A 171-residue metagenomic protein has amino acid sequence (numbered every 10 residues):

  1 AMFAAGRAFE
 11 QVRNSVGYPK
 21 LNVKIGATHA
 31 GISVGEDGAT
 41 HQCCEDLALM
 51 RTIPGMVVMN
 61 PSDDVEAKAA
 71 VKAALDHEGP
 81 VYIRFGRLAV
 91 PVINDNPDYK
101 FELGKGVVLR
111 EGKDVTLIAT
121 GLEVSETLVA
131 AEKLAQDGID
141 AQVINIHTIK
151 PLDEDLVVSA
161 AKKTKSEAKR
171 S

Functional and structural regions predicted by a protein language model:
A1-G112, T116, A141: Conserved thiamine diphosphate
V34-G35, G86-S171: Thiamine diphosphate
